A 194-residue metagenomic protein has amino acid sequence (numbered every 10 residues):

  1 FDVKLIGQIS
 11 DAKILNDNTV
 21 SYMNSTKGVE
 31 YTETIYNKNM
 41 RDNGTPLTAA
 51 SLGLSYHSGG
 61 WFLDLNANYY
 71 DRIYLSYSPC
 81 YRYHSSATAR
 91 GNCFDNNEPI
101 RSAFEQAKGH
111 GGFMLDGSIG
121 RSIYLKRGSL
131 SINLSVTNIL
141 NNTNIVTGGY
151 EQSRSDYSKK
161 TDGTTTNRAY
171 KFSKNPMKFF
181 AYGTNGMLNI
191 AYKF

Functional and structural regions predicted by a protein language model:
F1-P79, A191: Gram-negative outer-membrane beta-barrel transporters
N24-I35, G91-R101, T164-K171: Flexible, solvent-exposed coil segments and beta strand-coil junctions, predominantly the extracellular/periplasmic
G28, I35-R41, S102-Q106, S173-K178: Extracellular loop and loop/strand-boundary signature of outer-membrane beta-barrel proteins
P46, G53, G117, L134-T137: Conserved beta-strand->loop/alpha-helix structural units within folded catalytic cores of enzymes with alpha/beta
P46-A50, G111-L115, Y182-G186: Residues that define the transmembrane beta-barrel architecture of outer-membrane proteins
N68-A87, H110, R121-F194: C-terminal beta-signal and adjacent terminal beta-strands/loops of Gram-negative outer-membrane beta-barrel proteins
S78, H84, A89-R90, F94-Q106: A contiguous binding-surface segment within folded domains or other stable secondary-structure elements
I100-E105, L115-S122, K126: Active-site/pore-lining binding-face segments in mid-to-C-terminal subdomains
